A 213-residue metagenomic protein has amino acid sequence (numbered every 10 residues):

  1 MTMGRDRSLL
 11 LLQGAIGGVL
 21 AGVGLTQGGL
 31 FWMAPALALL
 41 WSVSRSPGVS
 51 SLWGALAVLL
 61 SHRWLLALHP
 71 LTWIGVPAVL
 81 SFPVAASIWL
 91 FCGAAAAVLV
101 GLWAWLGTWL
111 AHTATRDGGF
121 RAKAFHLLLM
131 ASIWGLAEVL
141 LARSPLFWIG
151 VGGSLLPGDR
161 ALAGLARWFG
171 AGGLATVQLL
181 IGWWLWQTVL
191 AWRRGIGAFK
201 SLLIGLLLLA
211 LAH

Functional and structural regions predicted by a protein language model:
T2-H213: Membrane-embedded alpha-helical bundles of multi-pass enzymes that act on lipidic or dolichyl-linked glycan substrates
